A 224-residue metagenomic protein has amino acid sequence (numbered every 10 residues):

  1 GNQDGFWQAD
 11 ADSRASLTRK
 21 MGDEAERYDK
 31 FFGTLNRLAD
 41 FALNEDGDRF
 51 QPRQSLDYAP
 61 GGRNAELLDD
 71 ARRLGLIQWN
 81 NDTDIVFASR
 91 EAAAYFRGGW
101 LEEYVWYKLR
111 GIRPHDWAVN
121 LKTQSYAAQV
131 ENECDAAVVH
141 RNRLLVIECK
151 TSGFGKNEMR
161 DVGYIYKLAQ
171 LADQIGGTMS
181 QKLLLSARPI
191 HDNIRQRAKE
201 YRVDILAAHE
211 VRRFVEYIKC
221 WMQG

Functional and structural regions predicted by a protein language model:
G1-G224: Intrinsically disordered, low-complexity Ser/Thr/Pro/Gly-rich regulatory segments
